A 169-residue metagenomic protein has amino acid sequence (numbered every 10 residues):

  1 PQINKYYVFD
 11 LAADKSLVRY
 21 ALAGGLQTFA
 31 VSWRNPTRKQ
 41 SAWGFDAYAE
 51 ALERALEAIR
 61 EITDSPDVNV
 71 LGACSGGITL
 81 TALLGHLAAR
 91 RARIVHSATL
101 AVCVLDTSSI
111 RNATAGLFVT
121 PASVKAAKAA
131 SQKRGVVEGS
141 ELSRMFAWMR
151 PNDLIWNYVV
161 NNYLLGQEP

Functional and structural regions predicted by a protein language model:
P1, F29-R34, L71-A73, T81 (+1 more regions): Generic beta-strand/beta-sheet core signal
P1-T37: Short, surface-exposed "cap/lid" segments of acyl-processing enzymes
A13, G44-Y48, L71-S75: Secondary-structure capping and boundary motifs in well-ordered enzyme cores
Y20, G25-F29, P66-V70, I94-A98: Beta-sheet entry/capping signal
T37-R38, G76: Short secondary-structure capping/turn micro-motifs that flank functional sites
Q40-T63: Alpha/beta-hydrolase active-site loop
L56-G76: Alpha/beta-hydrolase fold nucleophile elbow
E61, S65, T79, L84-P169: Alpha/beta-hydrolase-fold enzymes
